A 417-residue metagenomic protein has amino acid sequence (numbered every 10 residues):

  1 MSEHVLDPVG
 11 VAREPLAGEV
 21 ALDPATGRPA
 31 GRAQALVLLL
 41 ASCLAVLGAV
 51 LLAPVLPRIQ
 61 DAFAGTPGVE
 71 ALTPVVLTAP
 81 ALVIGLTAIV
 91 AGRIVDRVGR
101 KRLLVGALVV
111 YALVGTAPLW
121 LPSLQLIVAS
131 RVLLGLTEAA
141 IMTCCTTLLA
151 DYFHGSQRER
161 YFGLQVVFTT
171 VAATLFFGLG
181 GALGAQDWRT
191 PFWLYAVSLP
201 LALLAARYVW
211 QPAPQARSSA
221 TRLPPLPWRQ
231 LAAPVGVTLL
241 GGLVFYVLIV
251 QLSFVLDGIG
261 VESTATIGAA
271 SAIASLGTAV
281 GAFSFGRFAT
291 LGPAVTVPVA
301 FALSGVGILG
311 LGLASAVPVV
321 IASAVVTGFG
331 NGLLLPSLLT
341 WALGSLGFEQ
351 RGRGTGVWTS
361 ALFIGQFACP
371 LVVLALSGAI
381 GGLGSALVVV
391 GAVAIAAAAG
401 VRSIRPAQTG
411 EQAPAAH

Functional and structural regions predicted by a protein language model:
V55-G85: Extracellular/periplasmic helix-loop-helix junction of adjacent transmembrane segments in MFS-like secondary
V75-G92, A272-S284: Central cavity-lining transmembrane alpha-helices of secondary-active solute carriers, predominantly the Major
G85-S123: Conserved MFS/SLC helix-loop-helix module at the cytosolic interface between two early adjacent transmembrane helices
R102-T116, V295-G310: Structural signature of the two symmetry-related core transmembrane helices
V110, V114, Q125-L134, P318-V326: Paired small-residue
L124, S130-T169: Cytoplasmic helix-loop-helix junction between adjacent transmembrane helices in 12-TM secondary transporters
G155-Q157, L164-W210: Helix-loop-helix hairpin linking two adjacent transmembrane segments in secondary transporters
L343-G381: A late C-terminal transmembrane helix in Major Facilitator Superfamily
